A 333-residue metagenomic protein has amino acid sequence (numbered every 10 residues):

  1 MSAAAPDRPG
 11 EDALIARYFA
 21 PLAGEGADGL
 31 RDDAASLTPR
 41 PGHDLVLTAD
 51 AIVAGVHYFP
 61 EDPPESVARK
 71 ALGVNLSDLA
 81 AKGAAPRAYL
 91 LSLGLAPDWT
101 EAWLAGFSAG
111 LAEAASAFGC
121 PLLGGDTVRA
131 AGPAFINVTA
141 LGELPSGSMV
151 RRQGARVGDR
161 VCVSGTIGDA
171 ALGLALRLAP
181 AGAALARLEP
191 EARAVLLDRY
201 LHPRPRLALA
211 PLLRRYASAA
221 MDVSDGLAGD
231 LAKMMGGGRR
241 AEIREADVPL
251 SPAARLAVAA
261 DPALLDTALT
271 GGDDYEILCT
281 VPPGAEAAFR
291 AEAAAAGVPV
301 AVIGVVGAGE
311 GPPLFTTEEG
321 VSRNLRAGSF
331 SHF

Functional and structural regions predicted by a protein language model:
M1-A20, P63, L95-L123, V128-I136 (+3 more regions): Glycine-/charge-enriched secondary-structure boundary and capping motifs
M1-S66, K82, L91, E113: Extreme N-terminal cap/leader segments of soluble proteins
E25, R31-D32, P41-D44, A84-A88 (+10 more regions): Short coil/turn connectors at secondary-structure junctions
P39-P41, L45, I52, R87-P180 (+1 more regions): Glycine-rich anion-binding loops of enzyme active sites
I52-E61, L144, P190-L196: Glycine/charged-rich beta-loop-alpha catalytic/anionic-binding loops adjacent to active sites
P64-A88, A109-A117, A208, L212 (+1 more regions): Small-aliphatic-rich amphipathic alpha-helix that forms the alpha element of a beta-alpha
R187-P190, H202, L250, A259-D261: Helix-rich terminal scaffold detector
E189-M235: Polyanion-binding loop/helix "lid" in catalytic or ligand-binding cores
